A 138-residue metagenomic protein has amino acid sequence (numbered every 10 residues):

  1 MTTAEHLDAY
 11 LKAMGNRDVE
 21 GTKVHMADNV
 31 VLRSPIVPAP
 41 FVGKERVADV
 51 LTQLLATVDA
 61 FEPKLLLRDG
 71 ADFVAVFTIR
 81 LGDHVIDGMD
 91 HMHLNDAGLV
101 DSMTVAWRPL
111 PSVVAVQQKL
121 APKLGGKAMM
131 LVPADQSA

Functional and structural regions predicted by a protein language model:
M1-A138: C-terminal and inter-domain tail/linker signature
